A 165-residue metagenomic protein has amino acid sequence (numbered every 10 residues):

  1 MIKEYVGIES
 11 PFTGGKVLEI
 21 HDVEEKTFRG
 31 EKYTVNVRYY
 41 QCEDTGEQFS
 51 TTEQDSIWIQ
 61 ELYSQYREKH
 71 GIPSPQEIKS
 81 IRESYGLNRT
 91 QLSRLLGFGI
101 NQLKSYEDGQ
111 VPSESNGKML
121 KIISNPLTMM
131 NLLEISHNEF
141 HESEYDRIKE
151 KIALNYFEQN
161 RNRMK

Functional and structural regions predicted by a protein language model:
M1-S64: N-terminal cysteine/histidine-rich coordination modules
E9, S136-K165: Helix-turn-helix/homeodomain-like alpha-helical modules used for DNA recognition and transcription-factor dimerization
S50-G117: Extended interfacial segments that mediate partner engagement and assembly in macromolecular machines
I81, I123, K151: Residues that form generic nucleotide/phosphate-binding pockets
F98, I135-S136: Sparse recognition of residues in long alpha-helices and their boundaries
E114-L132: DNA major-groove recognition helix of helix-turn-helix/homeodomain DNA-binding modules
